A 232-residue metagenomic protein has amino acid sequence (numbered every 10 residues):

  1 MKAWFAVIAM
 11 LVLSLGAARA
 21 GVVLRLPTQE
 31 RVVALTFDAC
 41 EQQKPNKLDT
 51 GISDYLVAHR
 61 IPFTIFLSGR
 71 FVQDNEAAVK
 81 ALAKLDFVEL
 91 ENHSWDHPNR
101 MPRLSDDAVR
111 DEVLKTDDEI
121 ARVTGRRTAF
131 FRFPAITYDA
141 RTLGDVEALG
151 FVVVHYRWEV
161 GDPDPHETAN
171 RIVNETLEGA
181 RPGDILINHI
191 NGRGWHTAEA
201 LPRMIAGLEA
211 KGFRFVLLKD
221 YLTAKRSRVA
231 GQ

Functional and structural regions predicted by a protein language model:
W4-S14: Bacterial N-terminal signal peptides
R19-M101, E112-E119, R127: Active-site beta->alpha N-cap acidic-glycine motif
G21-Q29, V57-H59, W195-Q232: C-terminal domain-boundary segment and adjacent tail
V32, K47-G51, A77, A108-D111 (+5 more regions): Extracytoplasmic/secreted proteins, especially bacterial periplasmic and envelope-associated proteins
A34-T36, N92-S94, H155-E159, I185-H189: Short beta-strands and strand-loop turn motifs
C40-N46, L67-E76, N99-L104, R132-Y138 (+2 more regions): Acidic-and-aromatic substrate-binding clefts and catalytic sites of carbohydrate-active enzymes
D54-L67, E89, D106-D139, G144 (+2 more regions): CE4/NodB-like, metal-dependent polysaccharide N-deacetylase domain that modifies extracellular/periplasmic N-acetylated
R127, T137, T142-G179, G212-A224: His/Asp/Glu-enriched short active-site or ligand-binding loop at hydrolase and phosphoryl-transfer sites
